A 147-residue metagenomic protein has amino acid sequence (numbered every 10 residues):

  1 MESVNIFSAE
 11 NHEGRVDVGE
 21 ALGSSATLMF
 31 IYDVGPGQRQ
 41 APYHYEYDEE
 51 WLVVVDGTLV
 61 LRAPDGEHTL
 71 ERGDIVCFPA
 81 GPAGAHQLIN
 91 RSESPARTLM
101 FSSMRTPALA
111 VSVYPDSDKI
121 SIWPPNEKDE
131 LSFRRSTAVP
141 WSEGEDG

Functional and structural regions predicted by a protein language model:
M1-A26, V113-G147: A short, N-terminal "cap"/entry segment at the start of jelly-roll beta-barrel domains of the cupin/DSBH fold
R15, F30-E46, A83: Conserved short histidine dyad/triad with adjacent acidic residue
E20, A41-E46, Q87-N90: Short histidine-centered beta-strand/loop micro-motifs that create catalytic or ligand/metal-coordination sites
F30-Y32, L52, I89, L99: Conserved hydrophobic/aromatic positions in well-ordered beta-strands
R39-A41, E50-L52, D56-R62: Short beta-strand segments in beta-sandwich/barrel cores
W51, P64-G81: Short acidic-glycine-tyrosine-enriched beta hairpin
A80-L109: Ligand-binding loop in jelly-roll beta-barrel domains
